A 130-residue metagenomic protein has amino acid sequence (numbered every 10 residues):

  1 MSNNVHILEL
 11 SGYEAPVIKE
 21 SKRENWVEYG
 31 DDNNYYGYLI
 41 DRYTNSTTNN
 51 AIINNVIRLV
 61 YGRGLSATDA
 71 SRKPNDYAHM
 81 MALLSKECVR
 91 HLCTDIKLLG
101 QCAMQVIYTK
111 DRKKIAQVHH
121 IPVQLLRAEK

Functional and structural regions predicted by a protein language model:
M1-E129: Flexible, gly/proline-biased loop segments at the beginnings of proteins or at boundaries between secondary-structure
